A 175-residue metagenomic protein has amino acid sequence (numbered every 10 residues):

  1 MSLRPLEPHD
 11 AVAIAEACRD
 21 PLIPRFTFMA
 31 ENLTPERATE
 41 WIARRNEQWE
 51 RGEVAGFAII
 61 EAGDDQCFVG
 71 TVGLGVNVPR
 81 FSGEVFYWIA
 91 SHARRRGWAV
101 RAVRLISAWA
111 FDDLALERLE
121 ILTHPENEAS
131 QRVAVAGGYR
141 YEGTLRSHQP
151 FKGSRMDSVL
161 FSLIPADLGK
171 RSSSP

Functional and structural regions predicted by a protein language model:
M1-P21, G56, I60-P175: Acyl-donor (CoA/ACP) binding surface of acyl/acetyltransferases
C18, T27, W49-E50: Hydrophobic residues in alpha-helical segments
L22-R44, A55-F57: Conserved GNAT-fold acetyl-CoA-binding loop/helix
R44-N46, H148-Q149: Short, P/G- and charge-enriched loop/turn segments at secondary-structure junctions
E47-E53, Y139: Short loop/turn motifs at secondary-structure junctions and domain boundaries
